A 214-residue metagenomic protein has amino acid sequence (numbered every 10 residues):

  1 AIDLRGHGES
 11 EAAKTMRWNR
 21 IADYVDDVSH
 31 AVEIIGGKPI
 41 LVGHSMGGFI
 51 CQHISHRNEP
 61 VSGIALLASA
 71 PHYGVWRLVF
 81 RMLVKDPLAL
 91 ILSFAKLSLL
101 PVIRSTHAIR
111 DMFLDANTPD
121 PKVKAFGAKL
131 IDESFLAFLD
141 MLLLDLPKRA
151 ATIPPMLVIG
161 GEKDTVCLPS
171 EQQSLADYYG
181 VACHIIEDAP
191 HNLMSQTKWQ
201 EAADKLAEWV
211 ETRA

Functional and structural regions predicted by a protein language model:
A1-A13: Conserved alpha/beta-hydrolase
D23-P39: Conserved acidic catalytic loop of the alpha/beta-hydrolase fold
K38-V75: Conserved hydrolase catalytic core segment
A65-F94, A137-F138: Flexible "cap/lid" loop of the alpha/beta hydrolase fold
L100-F138: Conserved alpha/beta-hydrolase catalytic His-Asp/Glu region
T152, V158-G160, D164: Short beta-strand/loop motif that positions the catalytic acidic residue of the alpha/beta-hydrolase fold
T165-S174: Conserved alpha/beta-hydrolase "acid-adjacent" motif
A182-A214: Catalytic active-site module of serine/aspartate enzymes centered on a nucleophile-bearing elbow/loop
